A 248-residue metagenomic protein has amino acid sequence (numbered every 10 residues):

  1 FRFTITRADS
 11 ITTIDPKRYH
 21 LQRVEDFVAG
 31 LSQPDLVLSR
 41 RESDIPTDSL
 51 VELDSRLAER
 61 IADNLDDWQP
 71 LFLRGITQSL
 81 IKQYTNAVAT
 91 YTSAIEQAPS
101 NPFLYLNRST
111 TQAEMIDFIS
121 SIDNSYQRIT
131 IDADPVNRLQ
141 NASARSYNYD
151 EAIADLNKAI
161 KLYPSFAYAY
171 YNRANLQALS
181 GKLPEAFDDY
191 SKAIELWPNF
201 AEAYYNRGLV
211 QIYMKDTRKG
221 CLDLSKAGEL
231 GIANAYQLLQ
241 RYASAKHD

Functional and structural regions predicted by a protein language model:
F1-D248: Alpha-helical tetratricopeptide repeat
